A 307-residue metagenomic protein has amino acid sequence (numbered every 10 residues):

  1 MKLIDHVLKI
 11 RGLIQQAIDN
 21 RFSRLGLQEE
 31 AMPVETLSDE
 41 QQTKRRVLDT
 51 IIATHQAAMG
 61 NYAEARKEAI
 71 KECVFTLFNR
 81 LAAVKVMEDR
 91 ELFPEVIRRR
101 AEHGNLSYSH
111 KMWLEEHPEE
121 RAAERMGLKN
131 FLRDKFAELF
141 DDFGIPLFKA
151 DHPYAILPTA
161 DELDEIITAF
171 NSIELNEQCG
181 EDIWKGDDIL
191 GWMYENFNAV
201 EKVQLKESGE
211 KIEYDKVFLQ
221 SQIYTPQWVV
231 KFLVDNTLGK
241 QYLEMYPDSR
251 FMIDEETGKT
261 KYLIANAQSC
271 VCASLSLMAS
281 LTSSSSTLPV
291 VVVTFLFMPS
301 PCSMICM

Functional and structural regions predicted by a protein language model:
M1-I305: Preference for the N-terminal adenyl/adenosyl cofactor-binding alpha/beta module
